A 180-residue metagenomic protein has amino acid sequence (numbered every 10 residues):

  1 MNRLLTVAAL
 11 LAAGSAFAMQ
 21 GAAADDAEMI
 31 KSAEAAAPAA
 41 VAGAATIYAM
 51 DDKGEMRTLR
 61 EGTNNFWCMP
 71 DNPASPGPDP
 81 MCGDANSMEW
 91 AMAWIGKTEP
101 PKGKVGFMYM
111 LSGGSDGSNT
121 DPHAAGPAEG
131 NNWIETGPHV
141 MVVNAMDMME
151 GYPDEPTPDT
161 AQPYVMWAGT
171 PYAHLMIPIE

Functional and structural regions predicted by a protein language model:
M1-M19: Gram-negative bacterial Sec-dependent N-terminal signal peptides
A22-E180: Primary mode marks residue(s) on the alpha4-beta5-alpha5 output face of response regulator receiver
